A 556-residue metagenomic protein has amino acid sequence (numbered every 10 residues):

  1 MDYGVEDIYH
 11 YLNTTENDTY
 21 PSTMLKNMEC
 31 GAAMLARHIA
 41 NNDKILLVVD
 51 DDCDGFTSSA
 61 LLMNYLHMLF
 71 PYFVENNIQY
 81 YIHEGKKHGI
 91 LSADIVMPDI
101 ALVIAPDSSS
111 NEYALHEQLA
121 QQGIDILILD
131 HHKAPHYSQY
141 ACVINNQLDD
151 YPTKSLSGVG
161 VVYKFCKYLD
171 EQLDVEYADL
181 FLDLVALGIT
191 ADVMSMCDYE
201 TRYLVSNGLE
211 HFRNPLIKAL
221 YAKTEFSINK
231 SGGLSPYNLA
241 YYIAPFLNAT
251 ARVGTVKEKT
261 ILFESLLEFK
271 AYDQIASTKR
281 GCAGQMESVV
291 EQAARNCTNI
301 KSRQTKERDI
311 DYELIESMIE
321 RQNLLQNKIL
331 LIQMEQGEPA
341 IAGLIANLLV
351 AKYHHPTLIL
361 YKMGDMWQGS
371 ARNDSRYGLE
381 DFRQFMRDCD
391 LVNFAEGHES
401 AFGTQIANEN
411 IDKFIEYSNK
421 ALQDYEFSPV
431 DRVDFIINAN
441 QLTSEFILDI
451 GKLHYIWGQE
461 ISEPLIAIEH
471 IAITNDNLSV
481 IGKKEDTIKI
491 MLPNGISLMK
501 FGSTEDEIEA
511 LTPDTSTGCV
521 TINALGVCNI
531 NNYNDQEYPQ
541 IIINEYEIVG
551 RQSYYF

Functional and structural regions predicted by a protein language model:
M1-L102, Q122, D170-K413, A439: Hydrophobic helix-and-loop "lid/oligomerization" segment in the mid-to-C-terminal part of catalytic domains
R37, N41, Y199, G284-Q333 (+3 more regions): Mid-to-C-terminal polyanion-binding domains and interfaces
L102-S108: Short acidic, glycine-rich surface-loop motifs adjacent to enzyme active sites
P106, L129-H131, I144-N146, L360: Generic beta-sheet signal
S108-Q121: Active-site core of PLP-dependent enzymes with the aminotransferase class I/II
E112, H132-Y137, D150-Y151, G364-W367 (+1 more regions): Short gly/pro/ser/thr-enriched loop/turn and capping motifs at secondary-structure boundaries
I124-Q139, P356: Short, acidic/small-residue loops that bind anionic groups at enzyme active sites
Y137-A191, G397-H398: Short alpha-helices
